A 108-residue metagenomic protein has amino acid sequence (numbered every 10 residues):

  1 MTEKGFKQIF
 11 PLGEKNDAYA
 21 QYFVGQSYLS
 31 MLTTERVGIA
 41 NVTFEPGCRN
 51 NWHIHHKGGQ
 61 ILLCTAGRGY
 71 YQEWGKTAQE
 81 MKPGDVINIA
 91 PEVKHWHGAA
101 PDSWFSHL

Functional and structural regions predicted by a protein language model:
M1-G38: A short, N-terminal "cap"/entry segment at the start of jelly-roll beta-barrel domains of the cupin/DSBH fold
E35-V37, K57, K76, D102-S103: Short strand-connecting beta-turns/loops that link adjacent beta-strands
G38-H56: Conserved short histidine dyad/triad with adjacent acidic residue
F44-G47, M81-D102: Conserved metal-binding segment of the jelly-roll/cupin
R49, H56-P83, V93: A short beta-strand-loop-beta hairpin characteristic of the jelly-roll/cupin
I61, N88, D102-L108: A short hydrophobic beta-strand segment most commonly corresponding to one strand of the jelly-roll/cupin
